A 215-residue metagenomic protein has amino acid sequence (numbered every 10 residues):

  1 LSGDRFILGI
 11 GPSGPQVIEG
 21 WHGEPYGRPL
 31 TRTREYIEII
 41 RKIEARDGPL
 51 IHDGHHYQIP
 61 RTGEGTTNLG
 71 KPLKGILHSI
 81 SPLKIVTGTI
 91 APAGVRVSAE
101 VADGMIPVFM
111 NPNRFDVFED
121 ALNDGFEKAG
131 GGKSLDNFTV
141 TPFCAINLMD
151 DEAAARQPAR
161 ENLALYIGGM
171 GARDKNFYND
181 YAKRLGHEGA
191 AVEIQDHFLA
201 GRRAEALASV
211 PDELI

Functional and structural regions predicted by a protein language model:
L1-I215: Active-site-adjacent structural elements that line small-molecule/cofactor binding pockets in enzymes
